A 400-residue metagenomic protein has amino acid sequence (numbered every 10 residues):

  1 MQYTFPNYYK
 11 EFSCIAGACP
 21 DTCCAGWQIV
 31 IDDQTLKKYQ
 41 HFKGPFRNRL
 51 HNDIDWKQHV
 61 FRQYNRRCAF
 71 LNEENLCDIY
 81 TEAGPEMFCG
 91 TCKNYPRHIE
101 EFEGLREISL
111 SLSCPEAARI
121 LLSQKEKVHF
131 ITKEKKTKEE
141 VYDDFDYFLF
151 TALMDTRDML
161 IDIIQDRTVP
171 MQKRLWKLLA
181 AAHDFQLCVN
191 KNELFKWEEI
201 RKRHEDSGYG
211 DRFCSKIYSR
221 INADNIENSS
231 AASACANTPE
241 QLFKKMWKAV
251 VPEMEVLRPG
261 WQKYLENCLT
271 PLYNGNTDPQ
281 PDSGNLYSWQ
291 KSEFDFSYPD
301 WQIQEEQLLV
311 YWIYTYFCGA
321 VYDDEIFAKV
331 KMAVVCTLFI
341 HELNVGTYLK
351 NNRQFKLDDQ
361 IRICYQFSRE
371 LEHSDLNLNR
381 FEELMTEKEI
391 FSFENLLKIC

Functional and structural regions predicted by a protein language model:
M1-F46: General N-terminal leader/first-domain-start detector
T4-F5, E73, A320-D323: Short linear interaction motifs
E11-A18, K127-T132, A236, W312: Short, compositionally biased low-complexity segments
E11-I29, Q63-H98, S111-A118: Local cysteine-cluster metal-coordination motifs and their immediate loop/turn environment, predominantly Fe-S cluster
C14, E82, D146, F150 (+1 more regions): Short, charged/polar micro-motifs that form catalytic or ligand-binding hotspots
W27-E74: Membrane helical hairpin/interfacial module
A83-L187: Internal, well-ordered alpha/beta segment that forms a basic, Gly-enriched binding/recognition surface
M171-C400: Hydrophobic, aromatic-lined core segments that form the binding pocket/scaffold for planar heteroaromatic ligands
